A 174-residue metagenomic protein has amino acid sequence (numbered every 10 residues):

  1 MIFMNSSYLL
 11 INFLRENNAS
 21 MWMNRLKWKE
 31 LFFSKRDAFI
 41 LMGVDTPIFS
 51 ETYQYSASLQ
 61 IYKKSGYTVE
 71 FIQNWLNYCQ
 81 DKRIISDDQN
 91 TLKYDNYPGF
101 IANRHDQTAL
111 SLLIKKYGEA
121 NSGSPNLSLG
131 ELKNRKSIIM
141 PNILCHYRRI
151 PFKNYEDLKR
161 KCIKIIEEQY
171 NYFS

Functional and structural regions predicted by a protein language model:
I2-S174: Glycosyltransferase catalytic domains, chiefly GT-A lineage
